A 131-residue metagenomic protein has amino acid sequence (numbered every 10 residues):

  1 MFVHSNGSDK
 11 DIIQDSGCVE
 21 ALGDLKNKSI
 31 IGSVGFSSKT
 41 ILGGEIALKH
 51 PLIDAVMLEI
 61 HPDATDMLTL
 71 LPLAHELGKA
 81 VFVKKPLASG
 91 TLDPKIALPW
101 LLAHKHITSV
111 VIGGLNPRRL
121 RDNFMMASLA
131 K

Functional and structural regions predicted by a protein language model:
V3-K131: Beta/alpha (TIM)-barrel catalytic core signal, keyed to glycine-rich beta->alpha loops juxtaposed to Asp/Glu that bind
